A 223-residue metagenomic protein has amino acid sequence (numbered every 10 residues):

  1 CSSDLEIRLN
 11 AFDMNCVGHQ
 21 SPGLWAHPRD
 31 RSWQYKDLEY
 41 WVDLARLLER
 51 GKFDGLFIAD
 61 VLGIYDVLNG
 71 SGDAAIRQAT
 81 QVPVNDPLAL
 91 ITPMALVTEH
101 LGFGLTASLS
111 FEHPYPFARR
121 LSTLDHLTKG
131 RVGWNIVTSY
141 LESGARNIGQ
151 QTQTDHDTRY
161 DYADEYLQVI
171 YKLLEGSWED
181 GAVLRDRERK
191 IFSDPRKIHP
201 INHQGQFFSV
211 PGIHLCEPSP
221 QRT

Functional and structural regions predicted by a protein language model:
C1-S2: Short, small-residue-biased leader/transition segments that mark boundaries at the very start of proteins
L5, H113-T223: Internal, glycine-rich beta/alpha segment that forms the wall or movable "lid" of small-molecule/cofactor binding
I7-A11, L56-I58, L101-A107, G130-I136 (+1 more regions): Hydrophobic faces of well-ordered beta-strands that scaffold small-molecule active sites in alpha/beta enzyme cores
L9, L48, K52, M94 (+3 more regions): Conserved, mostly hydrophobic/aromatic
P22-E39, L105-Y115, Q151-Q153, R222-T223: Active-site mouth loops of central-metabolism enzymes
Q34-L62: Catalytic domains of carbohydrate-active enzymes, especially glycoside hydrolases
G55-V82: Glycine-rich, proline-tolerant flexible connector loops at the mouths of alpha/beta enzymes
G63-I64, P83-D86, P93-S108: Catalytic cores of nucleotide-enabled group-transfer and carboxylate-activating enzymes in metabolic and assembly-line
